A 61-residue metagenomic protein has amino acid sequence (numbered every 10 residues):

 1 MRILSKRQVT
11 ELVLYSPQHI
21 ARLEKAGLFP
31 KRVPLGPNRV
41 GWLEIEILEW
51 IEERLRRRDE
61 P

Functional and structural regions predicted by a protein language model:
M1-L23, E52-E53: Polyanion-binding surface elements
R2, V40-G41: Residues that recognize and position ribonucleotide moieties
L14, L35, E44, L48: Catalytic phosphate/metal-binding cores of nucleic-acid and nucleotide-processing enzymes, i.e., regions that mediate
A26-V33: Short, solvent-exposed alpha-helical "recognition" segments
V33-R39: Short Lys/Arg-enriched helix C-cap and helix-to-coil transition segments that create basic nucleic-acid-contact patches
E46-P61: A short, Lys/Arg-enriched interface patch at domain edges and termini
